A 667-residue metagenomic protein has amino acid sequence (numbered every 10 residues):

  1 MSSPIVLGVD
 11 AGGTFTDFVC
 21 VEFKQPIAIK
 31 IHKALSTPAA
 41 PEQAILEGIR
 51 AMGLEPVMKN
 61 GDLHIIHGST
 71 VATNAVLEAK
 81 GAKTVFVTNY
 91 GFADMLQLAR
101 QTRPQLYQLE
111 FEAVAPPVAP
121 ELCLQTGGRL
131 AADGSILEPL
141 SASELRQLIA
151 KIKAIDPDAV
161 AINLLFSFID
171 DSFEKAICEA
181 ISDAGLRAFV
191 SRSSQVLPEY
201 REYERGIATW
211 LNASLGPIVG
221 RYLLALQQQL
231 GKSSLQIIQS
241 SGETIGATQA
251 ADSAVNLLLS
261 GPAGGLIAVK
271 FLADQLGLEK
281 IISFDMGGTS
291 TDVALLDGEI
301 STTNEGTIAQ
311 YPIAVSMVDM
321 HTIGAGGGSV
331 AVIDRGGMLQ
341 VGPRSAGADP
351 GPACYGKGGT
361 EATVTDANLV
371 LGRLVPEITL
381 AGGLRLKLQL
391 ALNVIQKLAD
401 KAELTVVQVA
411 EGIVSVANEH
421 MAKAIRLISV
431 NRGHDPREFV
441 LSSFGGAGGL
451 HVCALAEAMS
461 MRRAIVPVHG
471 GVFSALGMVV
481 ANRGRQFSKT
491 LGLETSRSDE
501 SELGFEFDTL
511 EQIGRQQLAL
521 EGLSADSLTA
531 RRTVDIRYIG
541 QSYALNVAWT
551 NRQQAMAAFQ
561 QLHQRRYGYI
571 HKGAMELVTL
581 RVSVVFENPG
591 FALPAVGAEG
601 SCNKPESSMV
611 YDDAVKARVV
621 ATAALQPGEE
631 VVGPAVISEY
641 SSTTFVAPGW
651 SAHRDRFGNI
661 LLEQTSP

Functional and structural regions predicted by a protein language model:
M1-T84, E138-A161, E174-S193, P217-Q239 (+9 more regions): N-terminal glycine/serine-rich phosphate-binding loop of ATP-dependent small-molecule kinases, especially carbohydrate
S3, S143-D156, L278, G288 (+6 more regions): C-terminal, non-catalytic interaction/recognition modules in large multi-subunit enzymes and RNPs
V9-A11, F15-P41, P116-D133, L384 (+1 more regions): Short glycine-rich, Thr/Ser-proximal phosphate-binding strand/loop in the N-terminal lobe of ATP-dependent enzymes
F23, A28-T37, V85-G91, F111-A113 (+3 more regions): Glycine-rich phosphate-binding loop of actin/hexokinase-like ATP-binding domains
Q25-H32, T102-Y107, P116-I136, P157-D158 (+4 more regions): Gly-rich Lys/Arg/Thr-decorated short loops/hinges at beta-loop-alpha junctions or inter-strand turns that position
E42, G48, M52-G53, S194-R201 (+5 more regions): ATP-dependent carbohydrate kinase catalytic cores
K83-S135, S193-L197, G477: Active-site phosphate-binding/coordination module
N163-T209, T579-G600, L661-Q664: Terminal amphipathic helices with adjacent charged low-complexity linkers/tails
